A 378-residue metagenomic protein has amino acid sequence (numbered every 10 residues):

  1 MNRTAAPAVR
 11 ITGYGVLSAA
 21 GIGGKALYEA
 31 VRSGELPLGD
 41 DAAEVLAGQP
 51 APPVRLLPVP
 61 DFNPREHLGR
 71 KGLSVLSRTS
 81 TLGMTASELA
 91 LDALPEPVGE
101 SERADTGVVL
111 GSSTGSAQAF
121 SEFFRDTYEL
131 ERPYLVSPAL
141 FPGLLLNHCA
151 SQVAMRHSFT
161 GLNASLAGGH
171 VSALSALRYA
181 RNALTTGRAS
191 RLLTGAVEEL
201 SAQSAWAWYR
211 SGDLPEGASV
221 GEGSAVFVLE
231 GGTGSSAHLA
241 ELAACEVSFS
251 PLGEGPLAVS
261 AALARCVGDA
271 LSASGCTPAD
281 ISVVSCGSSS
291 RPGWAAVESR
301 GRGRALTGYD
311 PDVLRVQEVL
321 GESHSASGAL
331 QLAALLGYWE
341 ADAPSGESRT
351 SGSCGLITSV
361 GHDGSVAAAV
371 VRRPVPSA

Functional and structural regions predicted by a protein language model:
A5-P7, R103-T106, V136, F159-L162 (+7 more regions): Short coil/turn connectors at secondary-structure junctions
P7-T12, L17, G24-K25, E29 (+4 more regions): Condensing-enzyme catalytic core mediating Claisen C-C bond formation in acyl metabolism
R10-I11, R32-Q152, R156-H157, T277-S299 (+2 more regions): Conserved beta-ketoacyl condensing-enzyme motif
A19, R70-E88, P138-G143, N163-S175 (+4 more regions): Active-site pocket-shaping loop/turn-to-helix segments
G83-P95, C149, A154-F159, N163-G195 (+3 more regions): Active-site-proximal alpha-helical scaffold in enzymes
V109-S112, A167, L192-E198, I357-V360 (+1 more regions): Short beta-strand segments
S116-F120, S172-A176, L200-S204, P251-L252 (+2 more regions): Short, well-ordered, mixed-charge alpha-helical segments that flank or form enzyme active sites
R188-L192, A196-S211, P215-E216, C245-A258 (+3 more regions): Acyl-CoA/ACP chain-elongation machinery
